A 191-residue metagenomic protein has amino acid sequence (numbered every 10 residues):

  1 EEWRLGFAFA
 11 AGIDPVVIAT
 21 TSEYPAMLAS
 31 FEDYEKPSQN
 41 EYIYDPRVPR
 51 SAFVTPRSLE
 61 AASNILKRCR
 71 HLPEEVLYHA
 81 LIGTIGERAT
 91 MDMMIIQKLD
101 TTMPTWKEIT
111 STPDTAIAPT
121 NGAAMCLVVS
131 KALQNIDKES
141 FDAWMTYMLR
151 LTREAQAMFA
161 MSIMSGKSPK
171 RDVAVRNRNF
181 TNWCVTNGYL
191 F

Functional and structural regions predicted by a protein language model:
E1-F191: C-terminal regulatory/interaction module of P-loop NTP-utilizing enzymes
